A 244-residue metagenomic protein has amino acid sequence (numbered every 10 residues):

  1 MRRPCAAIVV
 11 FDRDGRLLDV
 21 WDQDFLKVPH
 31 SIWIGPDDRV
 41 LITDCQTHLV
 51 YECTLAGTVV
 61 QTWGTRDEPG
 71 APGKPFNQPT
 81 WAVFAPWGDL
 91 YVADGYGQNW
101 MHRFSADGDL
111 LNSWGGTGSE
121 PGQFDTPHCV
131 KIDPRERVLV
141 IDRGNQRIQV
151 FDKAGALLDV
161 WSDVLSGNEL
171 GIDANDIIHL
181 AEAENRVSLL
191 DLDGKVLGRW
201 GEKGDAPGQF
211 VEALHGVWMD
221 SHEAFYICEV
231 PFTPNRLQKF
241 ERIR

Functional and structural regions predicted by a protein language model:
M1-R244: Eukaryotic scaffold repeat domains enriched in small/polar residues
